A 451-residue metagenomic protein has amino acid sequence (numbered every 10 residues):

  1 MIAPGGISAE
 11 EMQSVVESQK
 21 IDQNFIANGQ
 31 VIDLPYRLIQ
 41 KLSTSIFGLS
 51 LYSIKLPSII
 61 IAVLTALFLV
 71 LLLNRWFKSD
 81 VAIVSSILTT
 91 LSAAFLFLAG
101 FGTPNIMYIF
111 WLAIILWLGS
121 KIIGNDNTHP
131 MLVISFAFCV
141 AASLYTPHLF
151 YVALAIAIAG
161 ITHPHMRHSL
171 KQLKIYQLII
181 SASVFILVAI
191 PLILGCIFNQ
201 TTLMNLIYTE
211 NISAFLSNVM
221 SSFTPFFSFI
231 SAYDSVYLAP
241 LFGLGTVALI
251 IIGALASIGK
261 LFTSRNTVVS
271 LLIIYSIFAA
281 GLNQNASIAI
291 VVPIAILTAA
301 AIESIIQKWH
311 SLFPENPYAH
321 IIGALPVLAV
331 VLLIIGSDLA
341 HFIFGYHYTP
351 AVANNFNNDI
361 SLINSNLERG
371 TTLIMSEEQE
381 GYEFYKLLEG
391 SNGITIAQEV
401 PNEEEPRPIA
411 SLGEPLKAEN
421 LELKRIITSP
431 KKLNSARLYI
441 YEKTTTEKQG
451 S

Functional and structural regions predicted by a protein language model:
S14, I46, H148-I258: Transmembrane-lumen/periplasm boundary regions of multi-pass, lipid-linked membrane glycan transferases
L34, L38, F47-L64, S86 (+2 more regions): Loop-to-helix entry region of an early transmembrane alpha helix in multi-pass inner-membrane enzymes
L56-W76, I114, L118, I251-L255: Transmembrane-helix motifs of polytopic, lipid-linked glycan transferases
R75-S79, I115-I134, A142-S143, A256: Membrane-interface transmembrane helices that cradle and orient dolichyl/undecaprenyl
A94, G100-Y108: Short acidic/glycine- and proline-prone juxtamembrane loop motifs at membrane-interface regions of multi-pass membrane
A99, V247-I251, N266-P314: Hydrophobic/aromatic-rich transmembrane helices and adjacent perimembrane loops
A301, T395-S451: Aromatic/acidic, Gly/Pro-rich catalytic loop(s) in extracytoplasmic/lumenal soluble domains of multi-pass membrane
I302-H341: Signature aromatic-anchored transmembrane alpha helix within multi-pass, membrane-resident enzymes that catalyze glycan
